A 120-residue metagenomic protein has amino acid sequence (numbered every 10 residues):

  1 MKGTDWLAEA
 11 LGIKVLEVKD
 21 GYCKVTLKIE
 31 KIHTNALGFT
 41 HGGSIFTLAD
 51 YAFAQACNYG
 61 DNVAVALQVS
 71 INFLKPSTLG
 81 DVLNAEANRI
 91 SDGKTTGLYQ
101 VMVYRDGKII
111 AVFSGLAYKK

Functional and structural regions predicted by a protein language model:
M1-K120: Terminal targeting signals and extreme-terminal segments of soluble enzymes
